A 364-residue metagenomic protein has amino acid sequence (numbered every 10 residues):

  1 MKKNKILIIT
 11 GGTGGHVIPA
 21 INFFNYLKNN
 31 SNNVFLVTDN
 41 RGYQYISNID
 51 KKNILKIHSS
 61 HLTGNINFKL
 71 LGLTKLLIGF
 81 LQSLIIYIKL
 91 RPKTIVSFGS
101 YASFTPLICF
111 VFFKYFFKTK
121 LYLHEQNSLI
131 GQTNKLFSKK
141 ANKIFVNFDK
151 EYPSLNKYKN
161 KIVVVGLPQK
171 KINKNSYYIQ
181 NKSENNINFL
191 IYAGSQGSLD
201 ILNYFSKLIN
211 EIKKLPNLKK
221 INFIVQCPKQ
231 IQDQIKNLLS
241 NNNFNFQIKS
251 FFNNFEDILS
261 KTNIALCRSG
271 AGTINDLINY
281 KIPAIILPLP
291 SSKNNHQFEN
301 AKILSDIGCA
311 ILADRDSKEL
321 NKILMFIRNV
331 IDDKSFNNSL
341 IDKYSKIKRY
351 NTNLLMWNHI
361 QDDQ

Functional and structural regions predicted by a protein language model:
K2, R41, F113-S176, D306: Active-site-proximal region of nucleotide-activated glycan assembly enzymes, centered on histidine/acidic-rich loops
K3-G11, N29-K75, V165, K229 (+1 more regions): Conserved nucleotide-sugar phosphate-binding/catalytic loop shared by glycosyltransferases and other
N25-K28, V37-T38, G42-D50, S176-I264 (+2 more regions): Donor-nucleotide binding loops and adjacent catalytic segments primarily of GT-B fold Leloir glycosyltransferases
G64-T94, F112: An amphipathic, basic-hydrophobic alpha-helix
S260-T273, I282-P283: Acidic donor-binding loop of glycosyltransferase active sites
L289-F326: Change "using UDP/GDP/dTDP sugars" to "using nucleotide sugars
I311, S317-Y350: Conserved donor-nucleotide binding/catalytic region of nucleotide-linked donor-dependent transferases
R349-Q364: C-terminal alpha-helical cap of glycosyltransferases
